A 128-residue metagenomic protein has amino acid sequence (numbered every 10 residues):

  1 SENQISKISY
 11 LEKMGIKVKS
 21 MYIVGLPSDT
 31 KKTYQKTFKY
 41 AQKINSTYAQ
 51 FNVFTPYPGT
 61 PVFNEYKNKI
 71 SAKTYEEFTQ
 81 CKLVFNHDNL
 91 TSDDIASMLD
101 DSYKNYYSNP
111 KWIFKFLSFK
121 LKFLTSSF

Functional and structural regions predicted by a protein language model:
S1-L124: A structural motif corresponding to the C-terminal lobe/cap of the Radical SAM core domain
